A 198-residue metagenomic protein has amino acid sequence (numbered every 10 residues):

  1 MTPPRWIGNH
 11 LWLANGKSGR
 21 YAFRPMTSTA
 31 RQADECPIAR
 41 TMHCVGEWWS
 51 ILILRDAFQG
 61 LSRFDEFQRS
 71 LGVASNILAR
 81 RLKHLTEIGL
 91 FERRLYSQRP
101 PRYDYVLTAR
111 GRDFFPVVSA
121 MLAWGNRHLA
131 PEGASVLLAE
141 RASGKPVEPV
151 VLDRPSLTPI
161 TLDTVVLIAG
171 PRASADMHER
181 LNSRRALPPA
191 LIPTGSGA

Functional and structural regions predicted by a protein language model:
T2-A22, S119, A123-A198: C-terminal regulatory/oligomerization modules of transcriptional regulators
G19-M42: Short, Lys/Arg-enriched N-terminal segment that forms or immediately precedes the first helix of a structured domain
C36-I77: N-terminal helix-turn-helix DNA-binding core of bacterial DNA-binding proteins
T41, I51, I88, V117-H128: Alpha-helical linker/hinge and terminal dimerization helices associated with HTH transcriptional regulators
G46, S97-A120: Basic, amphipathic "hinge/linker" alpha-helix immediately C-terminal to the N-terminal HTH DNA-binding motif
R69, L82-K83, E87: Residue-level detection of the helix-turn-helix DNA-binding "recognition helix"
T86-P101: Beta-hairpin "wing" of winged helix-turn-helix
